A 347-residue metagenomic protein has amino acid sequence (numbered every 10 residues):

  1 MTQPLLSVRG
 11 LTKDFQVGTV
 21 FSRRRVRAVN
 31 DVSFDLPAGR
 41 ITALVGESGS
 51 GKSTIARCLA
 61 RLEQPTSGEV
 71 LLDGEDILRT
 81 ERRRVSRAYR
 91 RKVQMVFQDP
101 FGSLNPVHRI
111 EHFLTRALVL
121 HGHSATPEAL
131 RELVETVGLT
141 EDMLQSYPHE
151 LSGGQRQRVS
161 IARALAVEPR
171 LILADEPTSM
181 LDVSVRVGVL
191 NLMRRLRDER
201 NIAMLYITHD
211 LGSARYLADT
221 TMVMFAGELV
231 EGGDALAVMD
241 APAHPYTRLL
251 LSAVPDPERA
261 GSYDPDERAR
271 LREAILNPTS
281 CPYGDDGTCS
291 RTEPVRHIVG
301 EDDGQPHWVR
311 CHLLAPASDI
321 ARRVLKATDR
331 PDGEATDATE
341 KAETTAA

Functional and structural regions predicted by a protein language model:
T2-P4, G18-V20, R25, D234-D337: Short catalytic/signature loops enriched in Gly
V20-R23, I77-Q94, H112, L120 (+1 more regions): ABC ATPase NBD coupling module
E47, P177, L181-Y263: P-loop NTP-binding/switch modules centered on Walker-like glycine-rich loops
A60: Helix-to-loop junction immediately C-terminal to a conserved catalytic motif
P127-D142, L251: Conserved ABC ATPase "signature" region
Y147-L151, Q155: Conserved ABC ATPase signature
A166-R170: A short, proline-enriched helix->beta-strand linker immediately N-terminal to the Walker B motif in ABC-type P-loop
